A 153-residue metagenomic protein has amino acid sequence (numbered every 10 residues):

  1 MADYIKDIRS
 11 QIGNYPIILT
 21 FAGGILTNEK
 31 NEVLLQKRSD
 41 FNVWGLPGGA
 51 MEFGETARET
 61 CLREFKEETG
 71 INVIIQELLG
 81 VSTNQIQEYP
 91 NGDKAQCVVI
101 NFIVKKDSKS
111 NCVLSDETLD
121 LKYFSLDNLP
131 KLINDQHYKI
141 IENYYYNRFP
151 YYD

Functional and structural regions predicted by a protein language model:
M1-G23: Acidic, metal-coordinating catalytic segment for phosphate/diphosphate chemistry, firing primarily on the Nudix
I5-R9, Y146-D153: Acidic/histidine-enriched, glycine/proline-rich intrinsically disordered or flexible terminal extensions
L19, S39-F41, L46, V73 (+1 more regions): Short connector loops at helix/strand junctions that flank enzyme active sites, especially segments positioning acidic
L26-E29, V104-K106: Active-site beta-strand termini and strand-to-loop segments that position acidic
N28-E67: Conserved Nudix-box catalytic region and its N-terminal flanking loop in Nudix hydrolases and closely related
M51-I75, N84-K139, D153: Unchanged
L79-G80: Local beta-strand/beta-hairpin segments that build beta-sheet-rich folds
Q136-R148: A short beta-strand-loop micro-motif that forms or neighbors metal/cofactor- and ligand-binding patches at active-site
